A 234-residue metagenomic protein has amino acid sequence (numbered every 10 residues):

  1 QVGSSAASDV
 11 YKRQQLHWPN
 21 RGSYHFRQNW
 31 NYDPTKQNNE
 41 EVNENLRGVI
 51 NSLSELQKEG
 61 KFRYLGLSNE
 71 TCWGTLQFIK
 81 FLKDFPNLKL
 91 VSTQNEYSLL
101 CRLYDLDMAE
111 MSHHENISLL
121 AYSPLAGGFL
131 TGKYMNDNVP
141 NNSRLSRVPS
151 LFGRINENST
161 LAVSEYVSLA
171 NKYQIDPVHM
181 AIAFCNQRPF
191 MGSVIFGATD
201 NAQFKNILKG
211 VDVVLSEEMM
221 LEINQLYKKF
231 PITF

Functional and structural regions predicted by a protein language model:
Q1-Q14: Single conserved hydrophobic/aromatic residue that forms the stacking wall/gate of nucleotide- or nucleobase-binding
S8, P86-K89, P231: Glycine-centered secondary-structure boundary/capping sites
L16-Q225: Beta/alpha (TIM)-barrel catalytic core signal, keyed to glycine-rich beta->alpha loops juxtaposed to Asp/Glu that bind
K228-F234: Generic C-terminal helix-cap and adjacent flexible tail
